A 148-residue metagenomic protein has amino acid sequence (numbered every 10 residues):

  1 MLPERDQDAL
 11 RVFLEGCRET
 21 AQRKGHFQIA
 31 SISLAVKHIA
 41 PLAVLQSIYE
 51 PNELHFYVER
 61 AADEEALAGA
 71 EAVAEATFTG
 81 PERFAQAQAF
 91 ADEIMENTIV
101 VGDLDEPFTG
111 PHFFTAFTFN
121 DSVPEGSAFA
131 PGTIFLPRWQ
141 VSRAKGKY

Functional and structural regions predicted by a protein language model:
M1-Y148: Signature of the chorismate-utilizing enzyme
